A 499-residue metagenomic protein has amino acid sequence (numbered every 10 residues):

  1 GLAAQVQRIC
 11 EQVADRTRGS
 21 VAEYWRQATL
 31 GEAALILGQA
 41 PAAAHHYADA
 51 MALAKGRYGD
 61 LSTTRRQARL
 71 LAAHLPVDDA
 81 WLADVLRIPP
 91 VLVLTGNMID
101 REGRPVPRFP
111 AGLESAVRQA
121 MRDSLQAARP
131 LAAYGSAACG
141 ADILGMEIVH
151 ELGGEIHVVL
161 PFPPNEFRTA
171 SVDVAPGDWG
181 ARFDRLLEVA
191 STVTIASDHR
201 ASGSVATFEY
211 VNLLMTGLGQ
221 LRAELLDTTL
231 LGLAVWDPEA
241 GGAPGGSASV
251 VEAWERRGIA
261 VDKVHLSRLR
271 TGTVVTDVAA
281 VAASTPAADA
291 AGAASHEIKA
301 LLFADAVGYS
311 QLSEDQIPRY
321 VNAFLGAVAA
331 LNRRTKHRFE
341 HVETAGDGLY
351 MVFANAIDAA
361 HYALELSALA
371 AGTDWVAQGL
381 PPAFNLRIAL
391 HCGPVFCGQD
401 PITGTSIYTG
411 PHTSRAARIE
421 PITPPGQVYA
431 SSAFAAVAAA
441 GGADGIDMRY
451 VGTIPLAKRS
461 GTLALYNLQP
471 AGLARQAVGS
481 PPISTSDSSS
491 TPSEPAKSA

Functional and structural regions predicted by a protein language model:
G1-E11, R87-A279: Acidic/glycine-enriched connector segments
A4, R8, A40-Y58: TPR/TPR-like (Sel1-like) alpha-helical repeat modules
C10-V21, A54-R66: Boundary/linker segments of alpha-helical solenoid repeat arrays
Y24-W25: Start-of-helix signal in alpha-solenoid helical-repeat scaffolds, especially tetratricopeptide repeats
T29, I36, T64-Q67, L71: "A position-specific structural signal for the A-helix of alpha-solenoid helical repeats
T276-A294, L468-A499: Intrinsically disordered or compositionally simple regulatory linkers and C-terminal tails in signal-transduction
D289-E365, L369: Catalytic NTP-binding/metal-coordinating core of nucleotidyl cyclase/transferase enzymes
M351-R475: Catalytic beta-strand-to-alpha-helix segment of the class III nucleotidyl cyclase homology domain
